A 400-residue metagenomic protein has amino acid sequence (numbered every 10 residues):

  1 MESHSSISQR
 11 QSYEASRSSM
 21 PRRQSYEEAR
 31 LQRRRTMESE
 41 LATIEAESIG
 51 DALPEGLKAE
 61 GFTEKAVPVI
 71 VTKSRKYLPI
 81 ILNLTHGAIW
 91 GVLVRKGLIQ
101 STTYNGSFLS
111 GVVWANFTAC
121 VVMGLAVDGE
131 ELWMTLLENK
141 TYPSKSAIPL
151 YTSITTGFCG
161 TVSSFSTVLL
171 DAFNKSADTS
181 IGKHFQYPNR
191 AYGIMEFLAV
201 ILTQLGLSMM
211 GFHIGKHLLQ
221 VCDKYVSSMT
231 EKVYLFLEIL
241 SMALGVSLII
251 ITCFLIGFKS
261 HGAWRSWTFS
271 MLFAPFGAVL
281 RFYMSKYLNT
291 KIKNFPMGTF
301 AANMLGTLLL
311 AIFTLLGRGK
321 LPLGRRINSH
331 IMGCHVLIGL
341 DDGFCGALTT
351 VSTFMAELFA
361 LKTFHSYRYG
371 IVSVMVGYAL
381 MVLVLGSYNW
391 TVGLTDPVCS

Functional and structural regions predicted by a protein language model:
E2-S400: Membrane-interface helix-loop junctions in multi-pass transporters/channels
